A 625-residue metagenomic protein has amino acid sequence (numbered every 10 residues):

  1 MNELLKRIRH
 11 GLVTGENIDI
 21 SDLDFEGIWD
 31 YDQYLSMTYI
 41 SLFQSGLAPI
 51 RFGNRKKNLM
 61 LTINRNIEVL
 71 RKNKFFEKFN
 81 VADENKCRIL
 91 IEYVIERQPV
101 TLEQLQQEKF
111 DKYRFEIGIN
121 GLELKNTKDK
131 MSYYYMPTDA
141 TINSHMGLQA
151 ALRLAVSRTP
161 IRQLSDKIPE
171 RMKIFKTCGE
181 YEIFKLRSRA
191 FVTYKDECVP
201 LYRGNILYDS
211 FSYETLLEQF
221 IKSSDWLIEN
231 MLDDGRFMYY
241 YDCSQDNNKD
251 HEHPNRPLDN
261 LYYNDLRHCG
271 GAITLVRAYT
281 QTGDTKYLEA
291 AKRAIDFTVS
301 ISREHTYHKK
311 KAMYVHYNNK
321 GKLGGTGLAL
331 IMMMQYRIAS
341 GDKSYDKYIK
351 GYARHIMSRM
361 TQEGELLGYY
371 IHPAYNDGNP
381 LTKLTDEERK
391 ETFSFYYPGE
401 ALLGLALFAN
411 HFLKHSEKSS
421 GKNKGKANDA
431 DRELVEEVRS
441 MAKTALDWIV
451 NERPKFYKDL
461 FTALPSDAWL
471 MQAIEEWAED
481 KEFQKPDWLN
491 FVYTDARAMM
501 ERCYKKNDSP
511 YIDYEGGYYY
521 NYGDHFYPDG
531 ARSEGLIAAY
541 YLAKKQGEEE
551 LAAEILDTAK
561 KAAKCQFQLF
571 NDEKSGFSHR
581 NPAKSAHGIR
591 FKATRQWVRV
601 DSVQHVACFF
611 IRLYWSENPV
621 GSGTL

Functional and structural regions predicted by a protein language model:
M1-Y194: Basic nucleic-acid-binding interfaces
L4, F211-L227, G283-I301, G341-R359 (+7 more regions): Extended, well-ordered alpha-helical scaffold segments
M60, N64, D259, H268 (+2 more regions): Post-signal peptide N-terminal segment of secreted/secretory-pathway proteins
V192, D196-N260, L266, A290-R293 (+6 more regions): Low-complexity, Ser/Thr/Pro/Gly-enriched N-terminal "stalk/linker" regions
R203-Y213, C269-T285, G327-K343, E400-E433 (+3 more regions): Well-ordered alpha-helical scaffold segments within catalytic/enzyme domains
D250-C269, K310-A329, D342, P380-P398 (+4 more regions): Solvent-exposed loop and edge beta-strand segments that line ligand/cofactor-binding and catalytic clefts
Y263, E501-L625: CBM-like carbohydrate-recognition segments
H355-F412, L434-L446: Solenoidal tandem-repeat scaffolds enriched in leucines and small polar residues
